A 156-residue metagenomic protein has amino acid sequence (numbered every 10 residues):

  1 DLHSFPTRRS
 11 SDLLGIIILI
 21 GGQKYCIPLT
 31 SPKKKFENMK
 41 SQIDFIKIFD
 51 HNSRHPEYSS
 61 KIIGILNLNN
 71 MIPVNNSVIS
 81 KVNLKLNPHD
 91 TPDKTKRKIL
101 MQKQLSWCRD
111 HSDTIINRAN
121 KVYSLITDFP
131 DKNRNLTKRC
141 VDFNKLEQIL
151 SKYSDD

Functional and structural regions predicted by a protein language model:
L2-S10: Short, small-residue-biased leader/transition segments that mark boundaries at the very start of proteins
S10, K34, S41-I43, N83-T91: General N-terminal targeting signals
L13-L19: Conserved catalytic-core segments centered on acid/base and nucleophilic motifs
L19-I62: Compact nucleic-acid interaction/catalytic patches
F49-D156: C-terminal terminal-subdomain/extension
